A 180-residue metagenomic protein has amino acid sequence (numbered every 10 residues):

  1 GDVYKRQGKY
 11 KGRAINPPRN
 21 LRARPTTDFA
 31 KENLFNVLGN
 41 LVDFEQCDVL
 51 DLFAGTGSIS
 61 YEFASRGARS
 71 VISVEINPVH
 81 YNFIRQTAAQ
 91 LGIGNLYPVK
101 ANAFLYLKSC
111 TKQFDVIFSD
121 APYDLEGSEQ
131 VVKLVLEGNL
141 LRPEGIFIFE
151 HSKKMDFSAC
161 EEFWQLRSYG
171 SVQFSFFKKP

Functional and structural regions predicted by a protein language model:
G1-Y4: Short, small-residue-biased leader/transition segments that mark boundaries at the very start of proteins
E45-G55: Conserved class I S-adenosyl-L-methionine
T56-R69: Conserved SAM-binding loop of SAM-dependent methyltransferases across substrates and taxa, primarily the Class I
S70-E75: Conserved SAM-binding motif I beta-strand of class I
I84-R85: Conserved SAM-binding loop
I93-A103: Conserved SAM-binding strand-loop segment of SAM-dependent methyltransferases
K108-V116: A short acidic, Gly/Pro-enriched loop at the edge of an enzyme's catalytic core that lines a small-molecule cofactor
E126-P180: C-terminal substrate-binding/active-site "lid" region of AdoMet-derived donor-dependent transferases
